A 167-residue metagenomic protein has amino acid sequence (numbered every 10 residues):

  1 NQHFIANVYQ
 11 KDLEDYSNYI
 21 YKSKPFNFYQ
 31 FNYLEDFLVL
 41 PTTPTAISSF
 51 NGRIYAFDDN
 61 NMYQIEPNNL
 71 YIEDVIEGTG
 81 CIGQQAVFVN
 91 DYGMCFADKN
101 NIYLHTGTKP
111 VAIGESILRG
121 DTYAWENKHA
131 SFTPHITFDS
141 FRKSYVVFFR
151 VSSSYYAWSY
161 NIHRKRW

Functional and structural regions predicted by a protein language model:
Q2, Y9-Q10, L40-W167: Beta-sheet-dominated scaffold domains
Y9-Q30, E66: Beta-propeller domains
N27-L40: A short helix->beta-strand "capping" segment at the edge of beta-propeller domains
